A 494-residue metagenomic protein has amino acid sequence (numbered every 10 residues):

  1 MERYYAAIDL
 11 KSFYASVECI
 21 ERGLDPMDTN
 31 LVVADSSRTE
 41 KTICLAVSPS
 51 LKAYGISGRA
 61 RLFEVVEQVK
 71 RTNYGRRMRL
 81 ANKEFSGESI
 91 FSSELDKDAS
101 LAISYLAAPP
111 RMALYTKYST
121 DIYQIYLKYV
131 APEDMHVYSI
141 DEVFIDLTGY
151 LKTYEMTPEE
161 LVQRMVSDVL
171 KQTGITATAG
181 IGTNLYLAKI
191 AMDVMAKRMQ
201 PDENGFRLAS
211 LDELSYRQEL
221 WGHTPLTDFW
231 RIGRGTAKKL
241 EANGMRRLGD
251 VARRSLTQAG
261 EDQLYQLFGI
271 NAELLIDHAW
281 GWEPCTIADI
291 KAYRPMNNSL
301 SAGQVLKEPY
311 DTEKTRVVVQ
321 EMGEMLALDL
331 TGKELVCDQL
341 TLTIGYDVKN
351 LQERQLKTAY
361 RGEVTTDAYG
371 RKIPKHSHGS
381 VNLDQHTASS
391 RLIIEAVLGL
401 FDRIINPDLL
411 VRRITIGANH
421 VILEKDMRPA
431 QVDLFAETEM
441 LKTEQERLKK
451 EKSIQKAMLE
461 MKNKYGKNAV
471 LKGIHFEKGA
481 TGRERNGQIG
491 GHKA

Functional and structural regions predicted by a protein language model:
M1-I287, E439-A494: Gly/Gly-Pro- and Ser/Thr-rich, intrinsically disordered tail segments characteristic of DNA damage-repair and tolerance
A7, D228, K238-V411, D426 (+1 more regions): DNA-contacting surface of Y-family translesion DNA polymerases
K11-F13, S37-K41, Y346-L351, V421-E424: Short, charged/polar surface micro-motifs in flexible loops or helix N-caps
V17, G370-A494: Acidic, metal-coordinating catalytic segment for phosphate/diphosphate chemistry, firing primarily on the Nudix
K70-K83, S299, T312-G323, A327 (+3 more regions): Contiguous hydrophobic segments
T176-T178, T341, R413-T415: Residues at or immediately flanking beta-strands
